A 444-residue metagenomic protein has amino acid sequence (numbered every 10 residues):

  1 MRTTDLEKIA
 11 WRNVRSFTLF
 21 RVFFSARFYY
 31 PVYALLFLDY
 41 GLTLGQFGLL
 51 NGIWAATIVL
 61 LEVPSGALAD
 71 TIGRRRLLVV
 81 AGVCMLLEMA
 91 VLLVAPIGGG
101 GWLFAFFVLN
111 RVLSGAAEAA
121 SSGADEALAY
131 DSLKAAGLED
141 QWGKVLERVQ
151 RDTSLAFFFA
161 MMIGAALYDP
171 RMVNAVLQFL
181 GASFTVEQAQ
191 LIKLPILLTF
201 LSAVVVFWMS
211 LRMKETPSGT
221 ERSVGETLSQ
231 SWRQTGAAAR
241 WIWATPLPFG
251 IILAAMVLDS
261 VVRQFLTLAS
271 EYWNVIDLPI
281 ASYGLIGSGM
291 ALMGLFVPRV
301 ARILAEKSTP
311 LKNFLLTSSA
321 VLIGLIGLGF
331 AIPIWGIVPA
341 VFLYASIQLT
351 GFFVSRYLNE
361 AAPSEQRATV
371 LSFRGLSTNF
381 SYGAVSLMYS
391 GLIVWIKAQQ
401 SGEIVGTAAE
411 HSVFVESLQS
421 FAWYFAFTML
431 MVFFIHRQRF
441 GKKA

Functional and structural regions predicted by a protein language model:
M1-V14, L211-L253: Juxtamembrane intracellular "pre-TM" segments in multi-pass secondary transporters
S16-L35, F47-A67, R76, F106-M172 (+5 more regions): Substrate-agnostic recognition of the 12-TM MFS/MFS-like secondary transporter fold
G66, L92-P96, S202-M213, G327-G329 (+1 more regions): Multi-pass alpha-helical transporter architecture, strongest for 12-TM Major Facilitator/SLC carriers used
T71-G82, R148, L304-A320: Cytoplasmic membrane-interface "Motif A"-like loop-to-helix N-cap segments of 12-TM Major Facilitator Superfamily
V83-G101, F107, S319-P333: C-terminal ends and interior cores of transmembrane alpha-helices in multi-pass membrane transporters/permeases
Y168-L201, I393-M429: A membrane-interface helix-boundary motif in multi-pass transporters
V173, Q188-I192, I196-E226, I435-A444: Helix-loop junctions on the cytosolic side of multi-pass membrane transporters, especially the intracellular loop
L311-V354: C-terminal transmembrane helical hairpin of 12-TM major facilitator-type secondary transporters
